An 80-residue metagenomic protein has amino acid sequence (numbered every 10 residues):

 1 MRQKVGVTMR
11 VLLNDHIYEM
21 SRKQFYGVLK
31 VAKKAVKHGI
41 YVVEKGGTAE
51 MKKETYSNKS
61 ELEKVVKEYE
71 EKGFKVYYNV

Functional and structural regions predicted by a protein language model:
V5-V7, D15: Acidic, Ala/Val/Gly-enriched low-complexity intrinsically disordered segments
V7-M9, G27-E50: Short aromatic-glycine-(Arg/Gly/Cys) micro-motifs in beta-strand/loop hairpins
V11, E19, I40-V43, V76-Y78: Short linear proline/tyrosine/threonine-rich motifs used for host-factor recruitment and membrane trafficking/assembly
I17-M20, T48-S60: A short, exposed loop/beta-hairpin motif centered on an aromatic-Gly-Thr core
I17-Y18, K30, K34, K67: Intrinsic disorder/low-complexity segments in short proteins, especially the signal peptide and propeptide regions
Q24-G27, A49, V76-N79: Generic structural motif
S57-Y77: A short, charged, amphipathic alpha-helix used as a generic interaction element across diverse proteins
